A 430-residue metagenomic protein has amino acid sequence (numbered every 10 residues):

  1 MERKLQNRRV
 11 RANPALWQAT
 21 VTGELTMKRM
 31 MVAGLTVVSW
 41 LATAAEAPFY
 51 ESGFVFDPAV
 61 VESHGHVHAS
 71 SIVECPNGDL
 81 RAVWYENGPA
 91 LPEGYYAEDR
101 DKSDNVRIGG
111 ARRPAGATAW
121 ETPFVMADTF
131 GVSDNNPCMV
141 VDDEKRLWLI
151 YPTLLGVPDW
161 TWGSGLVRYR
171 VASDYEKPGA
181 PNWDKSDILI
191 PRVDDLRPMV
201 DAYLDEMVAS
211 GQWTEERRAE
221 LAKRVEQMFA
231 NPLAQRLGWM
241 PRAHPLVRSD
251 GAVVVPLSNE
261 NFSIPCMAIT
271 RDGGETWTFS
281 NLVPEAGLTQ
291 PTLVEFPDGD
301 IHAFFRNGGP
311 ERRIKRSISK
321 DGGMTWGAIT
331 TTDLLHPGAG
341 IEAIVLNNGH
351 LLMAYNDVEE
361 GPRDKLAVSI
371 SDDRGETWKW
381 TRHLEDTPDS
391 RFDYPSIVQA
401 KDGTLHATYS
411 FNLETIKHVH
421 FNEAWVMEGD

Functional and structural regions predicted by a protein language model:
R3, E24-R29: Positively charged n-region of N-terminal signal peptides that target proteins for export
R3-Q6, Q18: Charged/polar low-complexity intrinsically disordered segments
R8-V10, P14-A15: N-terminal amphipathic/hydrophobic targeting modules at extreme N-termini, encompassing cleavable Sec/SRP-type signal
L16-T26: Short, Lys/Arg-enriched N-terminal segments with co-localized hydrophobic residues within the first ~10-30 amino acids
T20-V21, A42-T43, P48: Exposed, low-complexity/repetitive linear segments and helix-based recognition motifs, biased toward charged/polar
R29-M31, K401: Long, low-complexity, intrinsically disordered N-terminal extensions of eukaryotic proteins, enriched
V32-W40: Bacterial N-terminal signal peptides
A45-D430: Asp-box/BNR beta-propeller blade signature and adjacent active/binding-site loops in extracellular glycan-interacting
